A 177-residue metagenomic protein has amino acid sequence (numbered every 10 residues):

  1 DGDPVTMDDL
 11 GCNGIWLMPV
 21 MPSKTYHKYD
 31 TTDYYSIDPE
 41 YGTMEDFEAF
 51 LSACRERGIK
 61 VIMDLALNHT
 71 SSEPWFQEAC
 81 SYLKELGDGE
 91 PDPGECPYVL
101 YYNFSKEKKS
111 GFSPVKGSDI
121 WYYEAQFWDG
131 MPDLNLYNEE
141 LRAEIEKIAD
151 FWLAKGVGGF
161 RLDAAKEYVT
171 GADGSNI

Functional and structural regions predicted by a protein language model:
D1-E146, A154, A165-I177: Acidic/aromatic-lined carbohydrate-recognition and catalytic surfaces of CAZymes acting on diverse glycans
W152-L153, G158-L162: Active-site regions of oxyanion-processing enzymes, predominantly non-cytosolic
